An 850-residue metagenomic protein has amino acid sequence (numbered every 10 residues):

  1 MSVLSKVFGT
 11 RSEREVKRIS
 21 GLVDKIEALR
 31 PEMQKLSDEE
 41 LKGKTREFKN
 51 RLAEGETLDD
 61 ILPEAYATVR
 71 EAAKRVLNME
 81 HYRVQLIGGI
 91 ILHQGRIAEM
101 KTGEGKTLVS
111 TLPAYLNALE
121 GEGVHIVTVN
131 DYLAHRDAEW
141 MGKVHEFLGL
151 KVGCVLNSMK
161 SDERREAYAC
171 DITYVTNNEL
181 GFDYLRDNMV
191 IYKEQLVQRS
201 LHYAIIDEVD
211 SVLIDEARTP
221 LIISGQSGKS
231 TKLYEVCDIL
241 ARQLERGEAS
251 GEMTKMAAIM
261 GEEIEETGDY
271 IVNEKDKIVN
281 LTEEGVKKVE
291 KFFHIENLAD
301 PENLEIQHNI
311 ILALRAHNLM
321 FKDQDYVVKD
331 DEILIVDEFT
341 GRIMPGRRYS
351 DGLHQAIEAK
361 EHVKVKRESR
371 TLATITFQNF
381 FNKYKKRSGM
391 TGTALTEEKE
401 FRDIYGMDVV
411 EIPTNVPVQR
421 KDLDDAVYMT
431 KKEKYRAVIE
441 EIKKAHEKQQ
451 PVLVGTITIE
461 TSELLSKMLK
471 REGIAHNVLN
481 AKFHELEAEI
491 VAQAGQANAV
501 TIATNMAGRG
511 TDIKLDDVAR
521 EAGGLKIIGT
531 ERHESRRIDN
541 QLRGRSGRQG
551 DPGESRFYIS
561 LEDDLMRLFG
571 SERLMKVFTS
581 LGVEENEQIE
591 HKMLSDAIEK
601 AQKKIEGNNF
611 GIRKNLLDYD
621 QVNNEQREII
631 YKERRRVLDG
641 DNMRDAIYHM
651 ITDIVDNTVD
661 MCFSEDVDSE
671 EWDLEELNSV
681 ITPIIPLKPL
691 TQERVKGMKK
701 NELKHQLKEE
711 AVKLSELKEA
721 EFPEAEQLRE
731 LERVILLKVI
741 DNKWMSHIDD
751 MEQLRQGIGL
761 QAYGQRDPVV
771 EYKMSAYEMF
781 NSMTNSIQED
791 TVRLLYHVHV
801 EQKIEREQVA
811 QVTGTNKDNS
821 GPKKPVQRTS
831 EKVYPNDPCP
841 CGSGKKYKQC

Functional and structural regions predicted by a protein language model:
M1-G582, Y631-K632, D653: Conserved P-loop NTPase motor core
I91, C839-P840: Short alpha-helical segment immediately N-terminal to, or the first helix within, an HTH/HTH-like DNA-binding domain
E104, K845-K846: ATP-binding Walker
Y326-L334, T340-R347, Q549-G550, F557 (+3 more regions): Extended, charged helical/alpha-beta scaffold domains that provide interaction surfaces
M468-K470, P835-P838: Membrane-interface amphipathic helices and adjacent TM-edge segments
K848-C850: Cysteine-centered loop/knuckle micro-motif
